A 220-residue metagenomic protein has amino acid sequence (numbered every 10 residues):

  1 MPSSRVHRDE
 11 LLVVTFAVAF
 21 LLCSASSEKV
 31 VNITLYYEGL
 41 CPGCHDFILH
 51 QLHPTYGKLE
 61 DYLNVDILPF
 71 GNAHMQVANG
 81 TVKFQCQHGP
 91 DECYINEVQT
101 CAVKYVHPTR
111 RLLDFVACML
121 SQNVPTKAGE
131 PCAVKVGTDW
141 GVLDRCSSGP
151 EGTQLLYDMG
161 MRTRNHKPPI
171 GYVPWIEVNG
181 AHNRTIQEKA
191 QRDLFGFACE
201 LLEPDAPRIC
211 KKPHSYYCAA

Functional and structural regions predicted by a protein language model:
P2-V6, V31-N32, Y36, Q122-A220: C-terminal cap of thioredoxin/glutaredoxin-like
V6-S27: Cleavable N-terminal signal peptides of Sec/SRP-targeted secreted and luminal proteins
V18-L21, Q51-H53, M159-R164: Eukaryotic intrinsically disordered and solvent-exposed regulatory patches
F20-L22, A102, V106, K167: Structural motif corresponding to the C-terminal cap of alpha-helices
A25-K29, G57-D61, K167-I170: Intrinsically disordered, low-complexity regulatory regions enriched in Ser/Pro/Gly/Thr and acidic residues
I33-G141, K212-A219: Structural alpha/beta surface segment adjacent to cysteine/selenocysteine redox centers across thiol/disulfide enzymes
